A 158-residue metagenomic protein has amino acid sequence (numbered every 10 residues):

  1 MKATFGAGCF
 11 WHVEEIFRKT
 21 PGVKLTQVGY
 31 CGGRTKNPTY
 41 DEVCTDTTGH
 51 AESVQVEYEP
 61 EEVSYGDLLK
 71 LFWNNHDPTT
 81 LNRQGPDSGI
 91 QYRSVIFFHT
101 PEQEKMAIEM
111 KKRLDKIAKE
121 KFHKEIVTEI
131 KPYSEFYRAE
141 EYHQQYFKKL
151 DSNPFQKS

Functional and structural regions predicted by a protein language model:
M1-S158: Flexible coil/turn and secondary-structure edge motifs
